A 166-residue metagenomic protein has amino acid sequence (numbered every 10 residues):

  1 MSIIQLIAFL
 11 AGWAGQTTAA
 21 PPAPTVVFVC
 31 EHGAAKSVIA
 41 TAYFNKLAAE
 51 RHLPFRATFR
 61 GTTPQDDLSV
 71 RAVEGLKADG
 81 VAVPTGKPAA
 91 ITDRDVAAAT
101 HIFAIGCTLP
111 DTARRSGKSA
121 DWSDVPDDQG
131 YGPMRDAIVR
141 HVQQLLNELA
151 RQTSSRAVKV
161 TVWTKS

Functional and structural regions predicted by a protein language model:
I3-I7, V73, V142-L146: Generic N-terminal initiation segments characterized by hydrophobic and/or small/turn-forming residues
I3-P21: Bacterial Sec-dependent signal peptides at the C-terminal "C-region" and cleavage site
G15-I91: Conserved active-site segments centered on acidic
V96-A97: A short, aliphatic-rich alpha-helical micro-motif
T100-I102: Conserved acidic residues
A104-P110: Short, polar loop motifs at secondary-structure junctions
P110-S166: Phosphate-binding/catalytic loops
